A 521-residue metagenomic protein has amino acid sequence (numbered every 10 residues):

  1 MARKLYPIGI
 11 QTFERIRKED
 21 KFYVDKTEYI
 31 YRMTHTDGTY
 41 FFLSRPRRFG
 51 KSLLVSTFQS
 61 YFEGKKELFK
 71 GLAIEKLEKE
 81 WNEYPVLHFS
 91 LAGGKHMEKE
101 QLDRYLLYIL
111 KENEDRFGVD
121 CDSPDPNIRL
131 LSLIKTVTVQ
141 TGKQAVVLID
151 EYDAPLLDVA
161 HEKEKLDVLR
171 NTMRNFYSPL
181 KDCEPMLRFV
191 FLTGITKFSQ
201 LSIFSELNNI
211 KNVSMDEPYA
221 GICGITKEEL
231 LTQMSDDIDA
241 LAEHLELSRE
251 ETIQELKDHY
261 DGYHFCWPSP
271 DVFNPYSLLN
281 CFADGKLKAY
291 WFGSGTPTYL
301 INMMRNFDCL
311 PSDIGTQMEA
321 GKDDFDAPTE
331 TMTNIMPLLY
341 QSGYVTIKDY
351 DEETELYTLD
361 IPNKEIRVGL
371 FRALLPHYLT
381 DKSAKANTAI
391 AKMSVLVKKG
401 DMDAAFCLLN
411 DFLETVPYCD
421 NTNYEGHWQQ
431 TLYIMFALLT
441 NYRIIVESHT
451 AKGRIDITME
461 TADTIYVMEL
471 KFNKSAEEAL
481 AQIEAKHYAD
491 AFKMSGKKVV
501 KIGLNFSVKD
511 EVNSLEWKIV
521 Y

Functional and structural regions predicted by a protein language model:
M1-Y424, T440: Phosphate-binding site recognition
T136-T141, M435-A462: Active-site metal-binding core of divalent-cation-utilizing nuclease and nuclease-like domains
V146, T464-Y466, V500: Structural motif
D167-N171, F472-A489: Mg2+/Mn2+-dependent nuclease catalytic core
F176-C183, P337-V345, Y433-A437, Q482-I502: Metal-dependent nuclease catalytic cores in nucleic-acid-processing enzymes, especially RNase H-like/related
L432, I455-F472, K486: Conserved catalytic cores of phosphodiester-cleaving nucleases, focusing on short active-site segments
A491, S495-Y521: Domain-level recognition of nuclease-like catalytic cores that cleave nucleotide substrates
